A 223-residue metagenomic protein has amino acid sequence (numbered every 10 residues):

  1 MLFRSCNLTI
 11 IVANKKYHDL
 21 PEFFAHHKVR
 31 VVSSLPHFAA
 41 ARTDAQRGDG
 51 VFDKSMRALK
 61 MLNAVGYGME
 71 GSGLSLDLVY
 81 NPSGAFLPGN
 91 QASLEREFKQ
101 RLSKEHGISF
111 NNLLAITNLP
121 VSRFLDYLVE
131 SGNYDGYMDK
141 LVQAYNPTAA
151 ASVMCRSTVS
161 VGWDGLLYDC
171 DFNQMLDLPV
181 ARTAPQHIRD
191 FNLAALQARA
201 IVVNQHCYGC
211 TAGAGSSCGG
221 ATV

Functional and structural regions predicted by a protein language model:
M1-Y17, P21-M61, D77-V79: Core AdoMet radical
A39-C155: Radical SAM enzyme [4Fe-4S]-AdoMet core and its adjacent flexible, acidic and glycine-rich loops/tails across
S122, S157-T158, D171-L176: Hydrophobic scaffolds flanking metal-cofactor catalytic centers in soluble metalloenzymes
T148-A150, S157, L166, C210: Long, low-complexity C-terminal extensions of enzymes
C155-T158, L196: Short glycine-rich, acidic/polar surface loops and turns
V161-G162: Short, acidic, Ser/Thr-enriched surface-loop or helix-capping motifs
L166-V223: Flexible mid-to-C-terminal extensions adjoining Fe-S/redox cofactors in radical SAM and related proteins
